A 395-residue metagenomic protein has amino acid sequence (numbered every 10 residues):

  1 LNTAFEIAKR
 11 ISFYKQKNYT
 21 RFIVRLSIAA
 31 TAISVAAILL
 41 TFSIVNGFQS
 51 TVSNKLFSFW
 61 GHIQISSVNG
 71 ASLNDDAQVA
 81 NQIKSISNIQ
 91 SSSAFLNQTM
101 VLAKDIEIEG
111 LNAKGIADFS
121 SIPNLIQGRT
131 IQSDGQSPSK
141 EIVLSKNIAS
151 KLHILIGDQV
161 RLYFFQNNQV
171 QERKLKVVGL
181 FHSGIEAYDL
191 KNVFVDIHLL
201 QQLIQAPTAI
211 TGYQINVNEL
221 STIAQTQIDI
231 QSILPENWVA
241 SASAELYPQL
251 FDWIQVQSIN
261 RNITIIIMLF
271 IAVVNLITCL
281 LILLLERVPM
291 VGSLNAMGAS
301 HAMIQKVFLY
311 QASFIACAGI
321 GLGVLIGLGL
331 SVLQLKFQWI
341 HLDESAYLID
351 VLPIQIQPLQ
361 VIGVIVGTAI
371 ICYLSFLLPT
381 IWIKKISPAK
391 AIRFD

Functional and structural regions predicted by a protein language model:
L1-V35: N-terminal Sec/SRP start-transfer signal
T3, S58-A103, G110-G115, Q334: Membrane-proximal extracellular/periplasmic loop immediately following the first transmembrane helix
K17-R25, E219, I223-V274, L283-L285 (+1 more regions): Peri-transmembrane interface segments
I38-Q49, S258, I263-A296, I304-V307 (+1 more regions): A hydrophobic alpha-helix feature that marks transmembrane segments and, especially, their cytosolic C-terminal ends
L96-Q136, V177, I197: The feature marks short, hydrophobic/small-residue-biased sequence motifs that occur predominantly
I154-W238: Basic-flanked hydrophobic alpha-helices used for secretion and membrane insertion
L281, M290-L335: Transmembrane alpha-helical interface segments in multi-pass membrane proteins
K306, G321-V364, L377-K385: Short helix-loop junctions at transmembrane helix boundaries
